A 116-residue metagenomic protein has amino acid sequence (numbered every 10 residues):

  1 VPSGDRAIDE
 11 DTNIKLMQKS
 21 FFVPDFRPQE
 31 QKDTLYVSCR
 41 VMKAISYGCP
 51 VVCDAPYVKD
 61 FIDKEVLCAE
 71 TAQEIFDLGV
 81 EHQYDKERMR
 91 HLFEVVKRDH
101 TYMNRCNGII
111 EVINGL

Functional and structural regions predicted by a protein language model:
V1-K64, Y102-M103: Nucleotide-sugar donor-binding catalytic core of glycosyltransferases
D5, Q29, D77, H91-E94: Residue-level detector of alpha-helix boundaries and kinks
I8-T12, T71, E81: General structural signal for secondary-structure boundaries
F26, E74-D85: Solvent-exposed, amphipathic alpha-helical segments
R40-K43, E74-I75, L92, I109: A general structural detector for well-ordered alpha-helical segments in enzyme core domains, enriched
M42-I45, E70-A72, D85-K86: Short, low-complexity, polar/charged sequence segments that are solvent-exposed and flexible
K59-L78: Change "using UDP/GDP/dTDP sugars" to "using nucleotide sugars
V80-L116: A charged, aromatic-enriched C-terminal amphipathic alpha-helix characteristic of glycosyltransferases across folds
